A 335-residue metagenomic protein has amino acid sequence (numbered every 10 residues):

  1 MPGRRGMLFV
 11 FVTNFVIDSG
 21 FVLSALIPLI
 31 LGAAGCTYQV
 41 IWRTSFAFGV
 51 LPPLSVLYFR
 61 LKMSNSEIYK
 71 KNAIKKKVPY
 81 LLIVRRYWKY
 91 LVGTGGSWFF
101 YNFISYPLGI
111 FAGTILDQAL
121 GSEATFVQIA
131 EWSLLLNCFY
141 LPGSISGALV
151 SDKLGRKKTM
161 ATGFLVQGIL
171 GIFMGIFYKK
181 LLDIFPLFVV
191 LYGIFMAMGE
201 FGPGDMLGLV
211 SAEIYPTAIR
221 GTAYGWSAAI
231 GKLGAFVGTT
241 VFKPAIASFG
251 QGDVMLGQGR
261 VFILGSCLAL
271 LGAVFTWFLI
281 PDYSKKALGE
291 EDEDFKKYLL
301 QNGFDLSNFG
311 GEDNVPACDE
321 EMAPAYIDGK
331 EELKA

Functional and structural regions predicted by a protein language model:
M1-A335: Transmembrane-helix signature of 12-pass secondary carriers
